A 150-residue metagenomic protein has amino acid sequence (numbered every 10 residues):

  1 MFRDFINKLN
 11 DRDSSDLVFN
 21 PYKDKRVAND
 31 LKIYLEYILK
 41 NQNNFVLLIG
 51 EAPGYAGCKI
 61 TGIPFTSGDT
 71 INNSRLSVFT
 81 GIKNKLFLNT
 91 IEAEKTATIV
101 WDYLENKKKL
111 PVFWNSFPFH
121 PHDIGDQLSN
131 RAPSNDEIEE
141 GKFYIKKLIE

Functional and structural regions predicted by a protein language model:
M1-E150: A polyanion-binding, active-site-adjacent surface
